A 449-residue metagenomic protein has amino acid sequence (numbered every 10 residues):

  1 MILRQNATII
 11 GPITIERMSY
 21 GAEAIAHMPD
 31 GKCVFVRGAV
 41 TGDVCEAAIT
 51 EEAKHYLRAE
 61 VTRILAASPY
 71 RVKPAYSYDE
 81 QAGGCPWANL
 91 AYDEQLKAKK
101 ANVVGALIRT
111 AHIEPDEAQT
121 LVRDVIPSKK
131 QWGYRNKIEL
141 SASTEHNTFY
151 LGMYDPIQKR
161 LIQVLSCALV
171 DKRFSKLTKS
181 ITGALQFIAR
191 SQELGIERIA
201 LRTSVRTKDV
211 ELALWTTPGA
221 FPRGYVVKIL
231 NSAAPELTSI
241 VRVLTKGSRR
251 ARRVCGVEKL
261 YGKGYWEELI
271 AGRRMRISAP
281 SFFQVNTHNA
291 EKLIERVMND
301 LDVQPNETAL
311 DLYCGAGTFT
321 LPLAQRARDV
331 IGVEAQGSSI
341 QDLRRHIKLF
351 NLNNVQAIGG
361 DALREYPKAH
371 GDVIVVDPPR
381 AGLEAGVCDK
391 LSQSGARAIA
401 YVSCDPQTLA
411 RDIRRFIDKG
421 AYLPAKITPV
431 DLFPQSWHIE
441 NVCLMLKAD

Functional and structural regions predicted by a protein language model:
M1-D79, Q356-A357: Terminal RNA-binding accessory module
I2-I10, T14-Y20, F187, F221-D449: Rossmann-like S-adenosyl-L-methionine
E46-A48, E139, L310: Hydrophobic beta-strand signal
A48-E52, S141-E145, R202-R206, A448: Short beta-strand micro-motifs enriched in acidic
T62-A75, E80-L194, R206: Extended interfacial segments that mediate partner engagement and assembly in macromolecular machines
R123-K130, E197-R202, T428-L432: Short, solvent-exposed loop/turn elements at beta->coil junctions and helix N-caps that rim active or binding pockets
L201-S204, K208-P218: Carbohydrate-binding surface patches
